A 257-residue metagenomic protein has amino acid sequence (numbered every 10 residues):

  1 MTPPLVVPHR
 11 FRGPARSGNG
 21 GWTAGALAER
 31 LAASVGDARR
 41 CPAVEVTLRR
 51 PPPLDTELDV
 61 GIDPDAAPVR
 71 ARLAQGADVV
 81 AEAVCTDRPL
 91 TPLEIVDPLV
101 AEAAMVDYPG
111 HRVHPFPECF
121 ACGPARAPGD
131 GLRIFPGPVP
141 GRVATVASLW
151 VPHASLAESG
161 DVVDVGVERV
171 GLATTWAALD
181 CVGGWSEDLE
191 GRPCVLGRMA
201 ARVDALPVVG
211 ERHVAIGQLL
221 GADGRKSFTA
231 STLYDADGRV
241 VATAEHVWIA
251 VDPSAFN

Functional and structural regions predicted by a protein language model:
M1-L5, A66-E168: Non-catalytic linker/capping segments at the edges of enzyme domains
F11, A15, T23-D59, P64 (+4 more regions): Hydrophobic beta-strand-centered segment that forms part of the acyl-chain substrate-binding groove
P14, A77-D78, G224, G238: Detector for glycine-centered tight turns/loop "hinges" at secondary-structure junctions
E45, R70-R72, F228-T232: Residue-level detector of beta-strand face positions
C85-D87, G197, P253-F256: Long protein-protein interaction modules used by eukaryotic assembly/scaffold proteins
F135-V151, S155-A201, P207-V209: Acidic/His-leaning functional-site neighborhoods
A201-N257: Accessory, usually C-terminal, subdomains that scaffold auxiliary metal cofactors
